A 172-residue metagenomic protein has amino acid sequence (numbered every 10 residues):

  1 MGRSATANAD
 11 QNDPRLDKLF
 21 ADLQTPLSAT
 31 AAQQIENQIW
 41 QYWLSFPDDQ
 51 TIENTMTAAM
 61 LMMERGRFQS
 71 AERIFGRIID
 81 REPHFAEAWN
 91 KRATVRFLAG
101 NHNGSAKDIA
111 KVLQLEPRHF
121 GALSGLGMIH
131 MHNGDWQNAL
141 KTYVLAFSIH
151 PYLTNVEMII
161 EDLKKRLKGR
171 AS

Functional and structural regions predicted by a protein language model:
G2-M56: N-terminal leader/linker segments that initiate helical-solenoid repeat arrays
F20, N37-W40, G76, A110 (+1 more regions): Alpha-solenoid helical repeat scaffolds
T25, Q34, Q41-S45, K141 (+1 more regions): Terminal, low-structured helical/coil segments at or just beyond the last alpha-helical repeat
D49-E116, G121: Alpha-helical adaptor scaffolds
E64, L98-A99, H132-N133, D162-G169: Register position in tetratricopeptide repeats
